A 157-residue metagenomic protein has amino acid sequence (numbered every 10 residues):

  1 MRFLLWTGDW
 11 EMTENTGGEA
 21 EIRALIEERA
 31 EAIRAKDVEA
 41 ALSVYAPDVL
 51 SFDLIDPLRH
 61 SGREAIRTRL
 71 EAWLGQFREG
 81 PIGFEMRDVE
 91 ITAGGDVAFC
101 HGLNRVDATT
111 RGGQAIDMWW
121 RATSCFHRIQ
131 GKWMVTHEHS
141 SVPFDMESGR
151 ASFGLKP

Functional and structural regions predicted by a protein language model:
F3-S43, L50-P157: A beta-strand edge to alpha-helix "cap/lid" segment located at domain peripheries
